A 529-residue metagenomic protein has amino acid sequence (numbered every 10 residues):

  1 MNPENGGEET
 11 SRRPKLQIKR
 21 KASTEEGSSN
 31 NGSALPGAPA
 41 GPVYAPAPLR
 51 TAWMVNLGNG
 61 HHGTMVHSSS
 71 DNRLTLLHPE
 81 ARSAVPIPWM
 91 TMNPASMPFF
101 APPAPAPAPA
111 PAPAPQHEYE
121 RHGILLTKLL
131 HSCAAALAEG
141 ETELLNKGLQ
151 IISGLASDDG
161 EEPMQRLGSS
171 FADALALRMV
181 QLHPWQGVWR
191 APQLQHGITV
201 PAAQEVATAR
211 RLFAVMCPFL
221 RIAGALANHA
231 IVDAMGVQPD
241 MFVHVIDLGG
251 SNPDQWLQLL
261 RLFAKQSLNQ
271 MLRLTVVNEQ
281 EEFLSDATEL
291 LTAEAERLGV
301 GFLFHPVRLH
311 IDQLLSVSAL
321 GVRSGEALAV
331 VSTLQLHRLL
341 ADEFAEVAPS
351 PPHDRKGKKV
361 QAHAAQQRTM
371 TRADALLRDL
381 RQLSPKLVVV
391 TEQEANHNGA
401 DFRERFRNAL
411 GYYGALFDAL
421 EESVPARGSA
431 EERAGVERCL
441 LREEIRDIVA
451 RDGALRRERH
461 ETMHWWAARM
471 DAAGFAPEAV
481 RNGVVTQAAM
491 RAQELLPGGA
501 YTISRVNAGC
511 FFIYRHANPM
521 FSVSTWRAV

Functional and structural regions predicted by a protein language model:
M1-V529: Long, compositionally biased intrinsically disordered terminal regions
